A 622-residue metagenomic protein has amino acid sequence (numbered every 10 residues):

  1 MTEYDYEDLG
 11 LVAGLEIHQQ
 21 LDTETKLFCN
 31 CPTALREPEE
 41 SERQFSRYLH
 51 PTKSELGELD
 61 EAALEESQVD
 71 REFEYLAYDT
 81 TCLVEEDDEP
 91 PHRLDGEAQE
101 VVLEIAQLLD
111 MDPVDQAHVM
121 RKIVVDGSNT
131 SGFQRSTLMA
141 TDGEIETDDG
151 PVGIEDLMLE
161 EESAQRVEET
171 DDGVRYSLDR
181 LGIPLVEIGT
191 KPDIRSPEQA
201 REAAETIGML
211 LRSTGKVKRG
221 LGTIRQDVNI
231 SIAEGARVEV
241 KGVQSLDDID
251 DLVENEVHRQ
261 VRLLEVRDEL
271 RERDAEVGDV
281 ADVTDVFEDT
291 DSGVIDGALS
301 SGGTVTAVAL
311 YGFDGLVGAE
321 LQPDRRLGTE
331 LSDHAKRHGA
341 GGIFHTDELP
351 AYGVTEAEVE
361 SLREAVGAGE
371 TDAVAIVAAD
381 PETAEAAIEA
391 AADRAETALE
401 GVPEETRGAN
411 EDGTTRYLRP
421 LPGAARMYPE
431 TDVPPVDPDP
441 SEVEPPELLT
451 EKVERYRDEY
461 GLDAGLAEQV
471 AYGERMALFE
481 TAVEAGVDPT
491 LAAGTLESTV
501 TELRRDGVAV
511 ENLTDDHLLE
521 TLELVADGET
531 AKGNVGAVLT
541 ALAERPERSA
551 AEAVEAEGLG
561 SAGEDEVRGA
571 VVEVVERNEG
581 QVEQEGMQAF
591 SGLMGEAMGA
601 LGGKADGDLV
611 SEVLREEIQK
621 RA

Functional and structural regions predicted by a protein language model:
M1-T2, K620-A622: Haloarchaeal acidic low-complexity proteome signature biased toward cell-envelope/secretome components but also
T2-V443: Basic, nucleic-acid-interacting segments
D88-H92, P197-A200, V243-L246, L321 (+11 more regions): Conserved phosphate/pyrophosphate-binding and hydrolysis machinery centered on Walker-type P-loop NTPases, extending
T223-E234, L299-T306, E356-G369, R426 (+2 more regions): Core structural elements
Y417-L421, Y428-P429, P434-L462, A467-A477: Phosphate-sensing "switch" segment of ASCE/P-loop ATPases
L491-E502, H517-L522, V538, L593-G595 (+1 more regions): Amphipathic alpha-helical interaction/assembly segments
N512-L519, K532-A600: Strongly charged, low-complexity linkers/loops
A600-G607: Short, basic interhelical loop/turn and adjoining N-cap of the next helix at nucleic-acid- or acidic-partner-contacting
